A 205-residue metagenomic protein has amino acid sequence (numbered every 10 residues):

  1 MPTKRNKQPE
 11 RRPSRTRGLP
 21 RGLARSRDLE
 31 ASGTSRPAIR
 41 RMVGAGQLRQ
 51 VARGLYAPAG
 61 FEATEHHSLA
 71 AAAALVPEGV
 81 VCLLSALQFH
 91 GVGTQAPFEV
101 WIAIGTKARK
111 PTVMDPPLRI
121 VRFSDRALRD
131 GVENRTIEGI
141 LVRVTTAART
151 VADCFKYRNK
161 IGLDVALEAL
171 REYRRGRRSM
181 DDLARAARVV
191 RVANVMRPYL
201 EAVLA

Functional and structural regions predicted by a protein language model:
T3-T34, A38, V43, V51 (+1 more regions): Nucleic-acid-binding surface
G46: Glycine-centered, phosphate/nucleic-acid-interacting loop/turn motifs that mediate DNA/RNA or nucleotide
